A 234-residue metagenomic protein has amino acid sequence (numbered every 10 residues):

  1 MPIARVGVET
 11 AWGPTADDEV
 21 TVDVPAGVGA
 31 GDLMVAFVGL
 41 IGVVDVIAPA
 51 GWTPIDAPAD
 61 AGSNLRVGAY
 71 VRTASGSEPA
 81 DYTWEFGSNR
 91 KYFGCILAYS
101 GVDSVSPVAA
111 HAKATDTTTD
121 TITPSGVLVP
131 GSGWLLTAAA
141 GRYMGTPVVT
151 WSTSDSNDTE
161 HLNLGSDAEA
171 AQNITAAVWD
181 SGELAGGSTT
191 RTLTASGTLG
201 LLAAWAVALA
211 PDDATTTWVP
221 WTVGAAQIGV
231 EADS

Functional and structural regions predicted by a protein language model:
M1-T216: Primarily extracytoplasmic/secreted proteins and surface-exposed domains characterized by disulfide-bonded cysteine
T217-S234: Viral virion structural and adsorption modules
